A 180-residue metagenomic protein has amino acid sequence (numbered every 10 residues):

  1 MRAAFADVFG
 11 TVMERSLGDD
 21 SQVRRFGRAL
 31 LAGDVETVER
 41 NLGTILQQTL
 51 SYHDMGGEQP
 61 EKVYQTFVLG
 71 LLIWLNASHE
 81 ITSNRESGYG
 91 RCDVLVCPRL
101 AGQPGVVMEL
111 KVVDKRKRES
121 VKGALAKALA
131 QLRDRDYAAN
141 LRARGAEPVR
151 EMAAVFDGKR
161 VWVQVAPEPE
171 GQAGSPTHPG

Functional and structural regions predicted by a protein language model:
M1-D136, D157, V163-P179: Extended alpha-helical interface modules used as scaffolds for assembling large macromolecular complexes
G105-V106, E147-E151: Residue-level recognition of the N-termini of beta-strands and the immediately preceding loop/turn
A139-A146: Arginine/glycine-rich "motif VI" loop of SF2 helicases in the C-terminal RecA-like domain
